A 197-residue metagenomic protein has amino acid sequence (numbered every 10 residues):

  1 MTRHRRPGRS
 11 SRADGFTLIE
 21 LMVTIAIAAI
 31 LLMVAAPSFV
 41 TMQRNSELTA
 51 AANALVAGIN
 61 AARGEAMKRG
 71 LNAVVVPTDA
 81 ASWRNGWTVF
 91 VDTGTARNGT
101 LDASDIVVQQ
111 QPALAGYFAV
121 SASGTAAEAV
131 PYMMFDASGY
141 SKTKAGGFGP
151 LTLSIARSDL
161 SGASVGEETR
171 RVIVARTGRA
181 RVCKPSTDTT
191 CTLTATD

Functional and structural regions predicted by a protein language model:
M1-A13, M22-I25, I30-N60, G64 (+2 more regions): N-terminal helix-rich module
I19: Residues within the helices of the helix-turn-helix
